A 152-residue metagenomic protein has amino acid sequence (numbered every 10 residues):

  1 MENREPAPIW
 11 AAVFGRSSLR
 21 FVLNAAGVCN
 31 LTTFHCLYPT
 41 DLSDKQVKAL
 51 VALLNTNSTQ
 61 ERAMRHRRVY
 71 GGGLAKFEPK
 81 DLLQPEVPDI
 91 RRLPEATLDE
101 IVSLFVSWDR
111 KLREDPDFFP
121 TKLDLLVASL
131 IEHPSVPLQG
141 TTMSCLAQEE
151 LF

Functional and structural regions predicted by a protein language model:
M1-E95, D99, S103, S107: Polybasic, glycine- and aromatic-enriched phosphate-binding surface used to engage nucleic acids
R91-F152: Non-catalytic DNA-recognition/assembly elements of restriction-modification systems
